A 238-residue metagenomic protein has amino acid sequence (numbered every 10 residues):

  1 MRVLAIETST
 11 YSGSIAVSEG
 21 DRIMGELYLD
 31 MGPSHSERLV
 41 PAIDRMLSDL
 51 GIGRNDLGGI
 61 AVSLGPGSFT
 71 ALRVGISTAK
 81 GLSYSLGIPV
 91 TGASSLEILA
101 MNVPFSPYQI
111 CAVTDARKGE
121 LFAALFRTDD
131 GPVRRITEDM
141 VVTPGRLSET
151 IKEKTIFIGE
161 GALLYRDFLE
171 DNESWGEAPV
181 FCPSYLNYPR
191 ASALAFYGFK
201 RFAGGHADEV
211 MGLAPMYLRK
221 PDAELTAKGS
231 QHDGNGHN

Functional and structural regions predicted by a protein language model:
M1-L64, Y188: N-terminal beta-alpha supersecondary unit
R22, S34, P89-P189, A203 (+2 more regions): Surface "functional belts" at beta-alpha junctions
S36, V40, A79, L96 (+2 more regions): A general structural signal for well-ordered alpha-helical segments in protein cores
M46-L50, S85, V103, A191-F202: Stable alpha-helical structural segments in soluble proteins, enriched in small hydrophobic residues
S48-D56, Y84-S95: Phosphate-handling active-site elements
A61-V90: DPxDG-like acidic metal-binding loop motif
V180-N238: Acyltransferase
